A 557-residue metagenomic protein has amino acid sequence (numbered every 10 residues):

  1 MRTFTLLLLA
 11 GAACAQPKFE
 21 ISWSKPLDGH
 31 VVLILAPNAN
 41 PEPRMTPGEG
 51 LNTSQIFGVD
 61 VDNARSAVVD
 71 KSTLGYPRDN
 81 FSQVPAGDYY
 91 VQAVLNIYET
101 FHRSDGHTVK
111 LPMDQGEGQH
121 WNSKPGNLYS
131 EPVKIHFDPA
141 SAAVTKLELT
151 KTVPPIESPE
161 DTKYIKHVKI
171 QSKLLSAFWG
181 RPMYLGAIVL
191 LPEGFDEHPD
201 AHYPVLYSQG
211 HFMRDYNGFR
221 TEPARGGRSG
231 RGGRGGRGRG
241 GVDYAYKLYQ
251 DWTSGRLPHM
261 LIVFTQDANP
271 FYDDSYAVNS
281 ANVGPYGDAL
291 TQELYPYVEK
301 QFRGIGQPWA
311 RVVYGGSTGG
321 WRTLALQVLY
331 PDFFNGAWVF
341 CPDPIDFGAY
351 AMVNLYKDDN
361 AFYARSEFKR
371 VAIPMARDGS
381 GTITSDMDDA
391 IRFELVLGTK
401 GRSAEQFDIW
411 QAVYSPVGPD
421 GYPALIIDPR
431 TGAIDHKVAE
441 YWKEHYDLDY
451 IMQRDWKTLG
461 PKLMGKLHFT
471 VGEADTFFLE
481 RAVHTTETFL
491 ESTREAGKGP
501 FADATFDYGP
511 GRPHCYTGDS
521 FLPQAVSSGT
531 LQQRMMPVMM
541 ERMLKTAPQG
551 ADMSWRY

Functional and structural regions predicted by a protein language model:
M1-F4: Positively charged n-region of N-terminal signal peptides that target proteins for export
L6-L8: Small-residue packing motifs within transmembrane alpha-helices
A10-A12: N-terminal signal peptide c-region/cleavage motif recognized by signal peptidases
P17-K25: A short, amphipathic beta-strand motif
P26-D28, K462: A cross-taxa feature marking solvent-exposed loop/turn segments within ectodomains of secreted and single-pass membrane
H30-I34: Beta-strand signatures of extracellular beta-sandwich domains
A36-G75, D79-Y557: Non-catalytic cap/lid and distal C-terminal segments of serine-dependent acyl enzymes
